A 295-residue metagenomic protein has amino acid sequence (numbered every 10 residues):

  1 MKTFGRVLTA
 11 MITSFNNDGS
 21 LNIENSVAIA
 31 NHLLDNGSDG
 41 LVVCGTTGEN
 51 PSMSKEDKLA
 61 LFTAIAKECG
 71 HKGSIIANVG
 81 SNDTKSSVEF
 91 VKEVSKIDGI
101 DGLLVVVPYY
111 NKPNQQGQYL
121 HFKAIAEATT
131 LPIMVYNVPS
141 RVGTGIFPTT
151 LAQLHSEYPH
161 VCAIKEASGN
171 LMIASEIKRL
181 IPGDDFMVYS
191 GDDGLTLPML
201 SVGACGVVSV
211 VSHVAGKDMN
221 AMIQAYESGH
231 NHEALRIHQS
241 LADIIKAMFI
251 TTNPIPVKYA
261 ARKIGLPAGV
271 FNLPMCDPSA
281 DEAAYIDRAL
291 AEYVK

Functional and structural regions predicted by a protein language model:
K2-T9, S14-G143: Active-site beta->alpha loop and helix N-cap motifs at the rims of alpha/beta catalytic domains
V7-T13, H32, N36-S38, E93 (+3 more regions): C-terminal alpha-helical cap/extension of soluble enzyme domains
G19, A60-L61, S168-G169, L195-T196 (+1 more regions): Hydrophobic side chains within alpha-helical segments
E24, N50-M53, K85, S168 (+4 more regions): Basic, gly/Ser/Thr/Pro-rich low-complexity segments located predominantly at protein N termini
S26, K58, F62, S87 (+7 more regions): A general structural signal for well-ordered alpha-helical segments in protein cores
M53-E56, E89, Q115-G117, I146-P148 (+3 more regions): Short secondary-structure transition/capping segments
K67-G73, I97-G99, T129-L131, S156-H160 (+4 more regions): Short helix-capping segments at alpha-helix termini
E127-A128, R141-F249: Catalytic alpha/beta core domains of metabolic enzymes, predominantly
